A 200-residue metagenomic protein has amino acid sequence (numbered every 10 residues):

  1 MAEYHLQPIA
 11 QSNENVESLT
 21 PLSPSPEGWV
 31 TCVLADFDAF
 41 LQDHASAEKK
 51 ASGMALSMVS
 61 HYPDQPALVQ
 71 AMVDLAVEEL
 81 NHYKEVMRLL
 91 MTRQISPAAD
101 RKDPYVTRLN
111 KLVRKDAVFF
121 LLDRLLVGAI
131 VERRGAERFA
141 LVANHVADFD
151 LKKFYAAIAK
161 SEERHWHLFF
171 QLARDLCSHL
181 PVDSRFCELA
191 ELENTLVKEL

Functional and structural regions predicted by a protein language model:
A2-L200: Non-heme di-metal
